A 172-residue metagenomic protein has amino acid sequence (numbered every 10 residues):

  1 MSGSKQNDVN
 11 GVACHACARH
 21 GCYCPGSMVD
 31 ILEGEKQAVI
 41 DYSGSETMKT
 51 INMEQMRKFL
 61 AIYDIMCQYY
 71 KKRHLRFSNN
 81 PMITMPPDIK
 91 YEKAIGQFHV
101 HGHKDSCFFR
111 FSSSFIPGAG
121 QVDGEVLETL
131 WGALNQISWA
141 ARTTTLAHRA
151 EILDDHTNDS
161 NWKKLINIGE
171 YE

Functional and structural regions predicted by a protein language model:
M1-E172: Catalytic-core elements of nucleic-acid end-processing and repair enzymes
